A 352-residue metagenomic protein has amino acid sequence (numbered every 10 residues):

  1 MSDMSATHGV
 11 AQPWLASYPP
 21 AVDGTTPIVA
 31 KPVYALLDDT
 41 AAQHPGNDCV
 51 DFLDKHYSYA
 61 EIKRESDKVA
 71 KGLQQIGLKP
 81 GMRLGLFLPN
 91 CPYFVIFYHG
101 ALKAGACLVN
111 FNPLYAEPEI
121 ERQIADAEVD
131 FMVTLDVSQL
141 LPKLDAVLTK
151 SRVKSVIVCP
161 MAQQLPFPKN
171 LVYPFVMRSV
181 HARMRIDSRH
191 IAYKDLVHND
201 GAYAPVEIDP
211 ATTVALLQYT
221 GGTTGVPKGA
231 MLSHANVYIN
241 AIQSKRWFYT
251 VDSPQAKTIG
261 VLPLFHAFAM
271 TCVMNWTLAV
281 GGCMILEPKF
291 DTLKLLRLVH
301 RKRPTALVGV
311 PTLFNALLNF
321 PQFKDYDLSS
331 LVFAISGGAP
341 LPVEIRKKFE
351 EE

Functional and structural regions predicted by a protein language model:
M1-A30: Flexible, non-catalytic linker and terminal segments flanking ANL/adenylate-forming cores
V22-K31, L144, Y173-V214: Flexible, low-complexity linker/hinge segments
P27-V29, D38, G46-C91, V95-H99 (+1 more regions): Conserved AMP-binding/adenylate-forming core of the ANL superfamily
L73-L78, M82, D200-T213, L217-G260 (+3 more regions): Conserved adenylate-forming
I76, K103-D195: Structural core segment of the AMP-binding/adenylate-forming
M82-R83, P89-V109, P113-E117, A125-F131 (+4 more regions): A short helix-loop-beta submotif of the ANL/AMP-binding
T134-L144, A162-Q164, L262, F290 (+1 more regions): Adenylate-forming
Y238-K257, F265-A306, F320: Conserved AMP-binding/adenylation subdomain of ANL enzymes
